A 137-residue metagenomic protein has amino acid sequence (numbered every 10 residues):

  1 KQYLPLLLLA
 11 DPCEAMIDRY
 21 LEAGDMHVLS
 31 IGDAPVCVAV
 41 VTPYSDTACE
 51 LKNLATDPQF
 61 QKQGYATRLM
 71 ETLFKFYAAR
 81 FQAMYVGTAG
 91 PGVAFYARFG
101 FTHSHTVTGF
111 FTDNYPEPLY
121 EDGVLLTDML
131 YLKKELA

Functional and structural regions predicted by a protein language model:
K1-M16, V28-S30: Short amphipathic alpha-helix that is part of the acyltransferase structural core
I17-E22: Short loop/turn motifs at secondary-structure junctions and domain boundaries
G24-M26, L126-L132: Short hydrophobic/aromatic beta-strand or adjacent loop that forms the aromatic wall/cage of a ligand/substrate-binding
V28, A34-P43, T47-A55: Conserved beta-strand in the GNAT
F60, G64-T72: Conserved acetyl-CoA pyrophosphate-binding loop and the N-cap/start of the following alpha-helix in GNAT-like
F76-G90: Conserved GNAT acetyl-CoA-binding A-motif
A83-G87, A97, T102-M129: Conserved catalytic-core motifs of GNAT/GCN5-like acyltransferases
